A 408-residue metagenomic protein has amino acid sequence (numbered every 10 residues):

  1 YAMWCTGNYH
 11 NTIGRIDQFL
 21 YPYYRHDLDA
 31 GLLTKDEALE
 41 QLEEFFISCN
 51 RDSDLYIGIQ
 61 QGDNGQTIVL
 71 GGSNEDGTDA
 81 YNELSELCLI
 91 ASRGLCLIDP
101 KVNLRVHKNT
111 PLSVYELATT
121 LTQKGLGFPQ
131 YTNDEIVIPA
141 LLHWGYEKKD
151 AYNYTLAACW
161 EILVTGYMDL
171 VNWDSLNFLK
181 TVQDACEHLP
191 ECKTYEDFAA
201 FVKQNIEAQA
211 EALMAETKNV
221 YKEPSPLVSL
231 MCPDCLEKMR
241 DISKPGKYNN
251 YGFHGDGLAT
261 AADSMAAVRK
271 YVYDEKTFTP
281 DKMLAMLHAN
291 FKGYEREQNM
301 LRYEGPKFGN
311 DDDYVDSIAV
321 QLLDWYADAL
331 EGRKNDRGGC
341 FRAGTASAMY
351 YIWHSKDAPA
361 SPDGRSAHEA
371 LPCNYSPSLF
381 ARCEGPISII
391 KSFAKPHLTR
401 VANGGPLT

Functional and structural regions predicted by a protein language model:
Y1-T408: Conserved catalytic cores of very large enzyme subunits
